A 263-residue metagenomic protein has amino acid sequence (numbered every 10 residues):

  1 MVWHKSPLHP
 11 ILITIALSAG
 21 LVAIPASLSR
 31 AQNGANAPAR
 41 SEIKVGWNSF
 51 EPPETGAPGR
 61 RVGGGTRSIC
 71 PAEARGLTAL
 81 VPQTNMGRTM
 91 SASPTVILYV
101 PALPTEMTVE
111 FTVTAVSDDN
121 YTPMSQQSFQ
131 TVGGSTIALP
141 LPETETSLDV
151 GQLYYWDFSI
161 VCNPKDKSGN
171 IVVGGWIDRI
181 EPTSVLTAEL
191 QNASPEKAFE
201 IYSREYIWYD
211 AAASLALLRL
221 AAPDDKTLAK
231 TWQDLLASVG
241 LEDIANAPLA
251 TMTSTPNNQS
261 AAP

Functional and structural regions predicted by a protein language model:
L12-A23: Bacterial N-terminal signal peptides
A37-G56, S68, M86, Q130 (+3 more regions): Extended, polar beta-sheet/loop recognition surfaces of beta-rich domains that mediate binding to diverse ligands
R75, Q83-P104: Contiguous beta-strand segments within globular domains
V96-L98, T136-W176: Extracytoplasmic/surface-exposed domains of secreted proteins that mediate cell-envelope carbohydrate/peptidoglycan
A102-F111, S117: Solvent-exposed loop/turn segments flanking beta-strands in beta-repeat/beta-sandwich domains
T122-S135: Solvent-exposed serine/threonine-rich low-complexity stretches and specific carbohydrate-binding patches
S214-A216: Inward-facing hydrophobic residues that define packing positions of alpha-helical scaffold repeats
L218, P223, A229-P263: Preference for solvent-exposed, low-hydrophobicity sequence contexts
